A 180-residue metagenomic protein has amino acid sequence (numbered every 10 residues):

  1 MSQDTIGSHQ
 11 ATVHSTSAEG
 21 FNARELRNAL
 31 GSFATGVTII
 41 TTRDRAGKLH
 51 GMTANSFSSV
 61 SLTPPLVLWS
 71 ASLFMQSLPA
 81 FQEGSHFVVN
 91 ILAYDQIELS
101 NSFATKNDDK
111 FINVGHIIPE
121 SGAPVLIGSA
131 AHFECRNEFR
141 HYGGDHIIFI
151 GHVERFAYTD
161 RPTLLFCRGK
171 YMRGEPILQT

Functional and structural regions predicted by a protein language model:
S2-T180: Basic, polyanion-binding surface patches
